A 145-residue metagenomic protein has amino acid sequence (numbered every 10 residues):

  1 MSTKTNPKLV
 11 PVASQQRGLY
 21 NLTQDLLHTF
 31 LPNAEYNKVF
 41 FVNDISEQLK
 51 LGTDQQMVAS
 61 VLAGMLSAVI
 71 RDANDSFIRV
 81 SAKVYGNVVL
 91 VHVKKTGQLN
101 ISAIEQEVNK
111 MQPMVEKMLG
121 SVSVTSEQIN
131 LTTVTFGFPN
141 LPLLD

Functional and structural regions predicted by a protein language model:
P7-V12, K50-T53: Conserved micro-motifs of the catalytic ATP-binding
A13-L27: A conserved beta-strand-to-alpha-helix junction within the catalytic ATP-binding
Q24, H28-Y36, E116: Short alpha-helical segment within the cytosolic histidine kinase core of two-component systems
F40-L49, Y85: Conserved catalytic submotifs in the C-terminal HATPase_c
V58-A59: A residue-level detector for a conserved hydrophobic packing site within the catalytic ATP-binding domain
A63-D72: Conserved polar catalytic motif of the HATPase_c/GHKL fold
F77-K94: Short beta-strand/loop element within the Bergerat-fold HATPase_c
E105, E116-D145: C-terminal end segment of the histidine kinase catalytic
